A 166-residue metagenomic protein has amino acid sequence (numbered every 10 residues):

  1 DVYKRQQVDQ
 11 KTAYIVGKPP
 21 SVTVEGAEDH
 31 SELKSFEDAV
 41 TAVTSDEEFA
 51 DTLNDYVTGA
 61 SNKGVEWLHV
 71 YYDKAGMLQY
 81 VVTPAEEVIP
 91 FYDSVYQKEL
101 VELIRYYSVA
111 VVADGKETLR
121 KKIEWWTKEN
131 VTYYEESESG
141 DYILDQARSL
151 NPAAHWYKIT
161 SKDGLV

Functional and structural regions predicted by a protein language model:
D1-E99, Y106, A110: Extended, helix-rich architectural segments
K63-V65, H69-V166: Structured, contiguous alpha/beta core segments that scaffold functional sites
